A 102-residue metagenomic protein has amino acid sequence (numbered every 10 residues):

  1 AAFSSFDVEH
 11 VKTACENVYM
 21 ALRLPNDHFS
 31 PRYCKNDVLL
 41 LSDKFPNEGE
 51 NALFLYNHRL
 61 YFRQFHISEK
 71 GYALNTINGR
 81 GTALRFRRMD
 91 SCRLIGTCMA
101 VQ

Functional and structural regions predicted by a protein language model:
A1-V8: Extended boundary segments
K12-Q102: Acidic/glycine-rich C-terminal interaction modules and beta/coil loop segments that lie outside canonical DNA-binding
